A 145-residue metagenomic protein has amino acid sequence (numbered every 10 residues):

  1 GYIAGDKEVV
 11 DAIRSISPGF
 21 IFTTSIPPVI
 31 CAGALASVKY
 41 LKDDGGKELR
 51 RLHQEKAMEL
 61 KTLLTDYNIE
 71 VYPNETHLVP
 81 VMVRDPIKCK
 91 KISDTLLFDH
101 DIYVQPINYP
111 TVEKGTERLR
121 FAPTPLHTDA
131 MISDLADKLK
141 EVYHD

Functional and structural regions predicted by a protein language model:
G1, V79, L119-F121: Well-ordered beta-strand positions enriched in small/hydrophobic/aromatic, beta-favoring residues
Y2-D43: Conserved core segment of the aminotransferase class I/II
A4, E8, S25, V29-A32 (+6 more regions): Conserved active-site and cofactor/substrate-binding residues in soluble primary-metabolism enzymes
S15, Y103-Q105: Short gly/ser/thr-rich secondary-structure transition/capping motifs
S17, F98, T111-D145: PLP-dependent enzyme catalytic core of the Aspartate aminotransferase-like
I21, S25-I26, N68, P106-T111: Short beta-strand/turn micro-motifs at beta-sheet edges
V38, A57-M58, L139: Short amphipathic alpha-helical/adjacent loop interface patches that line ligand and macromolecule-binding sites
K47-L60, T65-D101, Y109, P123-P125: Conserved PLP-binding catalytic core of the aspartate aminotransferase-like
